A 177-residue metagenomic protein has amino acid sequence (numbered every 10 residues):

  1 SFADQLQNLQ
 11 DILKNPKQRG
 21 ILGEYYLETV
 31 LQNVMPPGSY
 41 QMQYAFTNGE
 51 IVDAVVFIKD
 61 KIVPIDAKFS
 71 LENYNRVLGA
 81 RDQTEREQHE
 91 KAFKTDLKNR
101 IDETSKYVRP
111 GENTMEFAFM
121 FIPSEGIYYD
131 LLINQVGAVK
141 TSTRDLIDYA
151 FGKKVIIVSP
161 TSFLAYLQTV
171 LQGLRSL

Functional and structural regions predicted by a protein language model:
S1-L177: Amphipathic, heptad-repeat alpha-helical coiled-coil/stalk segments that mediate oligomerization, tethering
